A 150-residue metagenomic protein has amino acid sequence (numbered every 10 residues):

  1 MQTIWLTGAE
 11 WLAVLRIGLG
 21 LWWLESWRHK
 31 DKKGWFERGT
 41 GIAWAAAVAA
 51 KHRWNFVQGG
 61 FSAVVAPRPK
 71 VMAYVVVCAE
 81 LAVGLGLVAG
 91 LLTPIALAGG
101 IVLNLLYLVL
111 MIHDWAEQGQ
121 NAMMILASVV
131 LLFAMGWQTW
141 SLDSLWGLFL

Functional and structural regions predicted by a protein language model:
M1-L85, A89-L150: Extended, low-polarity transmembrane helix blocks
